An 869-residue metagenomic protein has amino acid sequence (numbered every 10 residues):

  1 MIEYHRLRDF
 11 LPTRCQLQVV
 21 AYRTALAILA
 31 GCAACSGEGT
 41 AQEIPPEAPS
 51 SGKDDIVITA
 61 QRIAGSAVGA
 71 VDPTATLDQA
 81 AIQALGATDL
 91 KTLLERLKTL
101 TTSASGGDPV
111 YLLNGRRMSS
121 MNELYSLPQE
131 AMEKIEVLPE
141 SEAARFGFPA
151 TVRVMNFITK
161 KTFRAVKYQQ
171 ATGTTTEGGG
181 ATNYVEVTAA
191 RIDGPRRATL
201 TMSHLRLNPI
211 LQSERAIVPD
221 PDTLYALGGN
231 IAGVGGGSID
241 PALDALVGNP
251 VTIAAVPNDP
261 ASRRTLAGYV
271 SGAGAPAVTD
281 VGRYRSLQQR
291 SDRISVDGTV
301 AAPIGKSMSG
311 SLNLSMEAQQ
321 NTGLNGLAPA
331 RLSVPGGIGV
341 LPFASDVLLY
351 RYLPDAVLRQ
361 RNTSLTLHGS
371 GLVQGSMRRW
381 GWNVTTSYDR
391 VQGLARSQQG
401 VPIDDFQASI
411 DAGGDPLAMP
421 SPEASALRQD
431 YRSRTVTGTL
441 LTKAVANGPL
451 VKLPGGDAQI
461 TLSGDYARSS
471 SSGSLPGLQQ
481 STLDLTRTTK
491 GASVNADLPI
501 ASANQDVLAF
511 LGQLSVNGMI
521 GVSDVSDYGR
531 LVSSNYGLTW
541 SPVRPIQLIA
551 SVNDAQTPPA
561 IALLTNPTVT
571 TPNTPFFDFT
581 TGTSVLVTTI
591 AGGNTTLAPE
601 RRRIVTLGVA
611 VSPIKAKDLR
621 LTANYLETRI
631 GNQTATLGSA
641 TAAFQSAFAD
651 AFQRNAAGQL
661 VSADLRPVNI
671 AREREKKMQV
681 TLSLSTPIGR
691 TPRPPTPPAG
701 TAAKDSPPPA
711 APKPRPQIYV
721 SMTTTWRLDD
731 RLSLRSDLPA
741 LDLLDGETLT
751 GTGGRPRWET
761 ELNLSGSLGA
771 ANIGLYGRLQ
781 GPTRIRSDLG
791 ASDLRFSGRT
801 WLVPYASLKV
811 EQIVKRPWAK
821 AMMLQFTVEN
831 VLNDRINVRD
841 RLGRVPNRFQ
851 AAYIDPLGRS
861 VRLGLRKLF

Functional and structural regions predicted by a protein language model:
I2-Y4, R629, T701, R778-R786 (+1 more regions): C-terminal beta-signal and adjacent terminal beta-strands/loops of Gram-negative outer-membrane beta-barrel proteins
I44-A48, I56-G106, M118-L127, E142-P149 (+6 more regions): N-terminal plug
S103, T162-A165, G194-P195, I304-S309 (+8 more regions): Short loop/turn motifs that connect adjacent beta-strands in outer-membrane beta-barrel proteins
M118, L124-Q169, L211, T696-P697 (+1 more regions): A beta-strand signature from Gram-negative outer-membrane beta-barrel systems, especially the internal plug domain
E136, F163-A189, T279-Q289: Short strand-turn segments of transmembrane beta-barrel domains in outer membranes, especially the first one or two
S141, T172-T176, D193-P195, H204-N208 (+18 more regions): Transmembrane beta-strands of outer-membrane beta-barrel pores
I210, E214-Y225, N258-S291, D297-A301 (+6 more regions): Surface-exposed, low-complexity loop segments enriched in small/polar and acidic residues
V720-K815: C-terminal beta-barrel architecture of Gram-negative outer-membrane proteins
